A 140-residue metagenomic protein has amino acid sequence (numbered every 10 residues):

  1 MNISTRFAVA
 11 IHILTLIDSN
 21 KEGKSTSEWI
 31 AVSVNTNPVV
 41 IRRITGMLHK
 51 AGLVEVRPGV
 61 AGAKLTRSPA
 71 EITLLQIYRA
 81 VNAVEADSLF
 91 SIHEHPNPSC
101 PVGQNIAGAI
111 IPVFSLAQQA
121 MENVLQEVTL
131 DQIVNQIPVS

Functional and structural regions predicted by a protein language model:
M1-I13: Short alpha-helical segments that sit at the start of domains
H12-N20, A80: Short amphipathic alpha-helical elements of helix-turn-helix/winged-helix folds
D18-E22, R67-S68: Short helix-capping/hinge SLiMs at alpha-helix to coil transitions
S25-N35: A short alpha-helical element within helix-turn-helix/winged-helix DNA-binding domains across DNA-binding proteins
I44-A51: Basic amphipathic alpha-helical segments that dock to polyanions
A51-T66: Beta-hairpin "wing" of winged helix-turn-helix
R67-S140: Non-DNA-binding regulatory cores of transcription-related proteins, predominantly C-terminal effector-binding
